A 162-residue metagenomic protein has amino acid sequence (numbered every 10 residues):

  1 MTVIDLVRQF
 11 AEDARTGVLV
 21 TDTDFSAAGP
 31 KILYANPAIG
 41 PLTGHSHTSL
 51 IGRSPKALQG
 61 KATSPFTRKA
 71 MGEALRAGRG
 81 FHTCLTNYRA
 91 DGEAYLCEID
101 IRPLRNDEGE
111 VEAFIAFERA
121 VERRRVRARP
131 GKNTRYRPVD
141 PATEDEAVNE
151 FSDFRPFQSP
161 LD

Functional and structural regions predicted by a protein language model:
T16, F81-T83, A90, Y95-I99 (+1 more regions): PAS and PAS-like sensory/regulatory domains
V18-D22: Short hydrophobic secondary-structure edge segments in sensory/regulatory modules of signaling proteins
T23-F25, T86-G92, R105-D107: PAS-family sensory domains
G29-L33: Conserved hydrophobic beta-strand signature of PAS-family and PAS-like sensory domains
I39-L50: PAS/PAS-like sensory domain cap-loop motif
S49-A62: PAS-family sensory/regulatory domains
K61-T86, D91-E93, V148-D153: Terminal output helix/cap of sensory domains in signal transduction proteins
I99-F114, R119-R129: Short loop/turn elements at sensory-signaling interfaces that couple input to output
